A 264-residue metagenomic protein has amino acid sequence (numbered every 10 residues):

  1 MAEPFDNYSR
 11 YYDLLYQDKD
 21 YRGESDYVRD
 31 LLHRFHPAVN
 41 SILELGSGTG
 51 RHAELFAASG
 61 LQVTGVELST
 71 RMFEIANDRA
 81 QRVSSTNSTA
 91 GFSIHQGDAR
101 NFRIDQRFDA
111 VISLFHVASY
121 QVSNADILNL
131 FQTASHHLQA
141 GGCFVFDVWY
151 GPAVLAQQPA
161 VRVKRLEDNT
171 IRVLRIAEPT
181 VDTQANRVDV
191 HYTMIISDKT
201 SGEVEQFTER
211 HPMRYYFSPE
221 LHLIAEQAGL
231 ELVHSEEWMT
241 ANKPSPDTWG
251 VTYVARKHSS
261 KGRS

Functional and structural regions predicted by a protein language model:
M1-N40: Conserved class I S-adenosyl-L-methionine
G46-G50: Class I SAM-dependent methyltransferase "Motif I" SAM/SAH-binding loop
R51-N101: Class I SAM-dependent methyltransferase SAM/SAH-binding core
R103-A110: A short acidic, Gly/Pro-enriched loop at the edge of an enzyme's catalytic core that lines a small-molecule cofactor
L114-H116: Residues lining the SAM
L128-A140: A short glycine-rich, Lys/Arg-flanked "PGG" loop and its adjoining helix->strand segment in the class I
V145-H222: SAM-dependent methyltransferase
P212-S264: C-terminal lobe and adjacent flexible extensions of AdoMet/dcAdoMet transferase-like proteins
